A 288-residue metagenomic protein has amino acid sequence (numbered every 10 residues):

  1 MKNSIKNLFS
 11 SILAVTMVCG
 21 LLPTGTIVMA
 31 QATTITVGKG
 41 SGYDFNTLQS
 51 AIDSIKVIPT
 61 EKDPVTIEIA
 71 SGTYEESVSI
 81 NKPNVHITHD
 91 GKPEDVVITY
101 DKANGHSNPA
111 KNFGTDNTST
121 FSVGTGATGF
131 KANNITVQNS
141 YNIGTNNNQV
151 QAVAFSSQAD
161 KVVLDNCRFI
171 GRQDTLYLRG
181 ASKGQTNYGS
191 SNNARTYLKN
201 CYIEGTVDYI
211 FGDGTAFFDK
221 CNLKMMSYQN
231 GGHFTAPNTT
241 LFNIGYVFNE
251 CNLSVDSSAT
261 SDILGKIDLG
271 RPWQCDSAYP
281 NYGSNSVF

Functional and structural regions predicted by a protein language model:
M1-N7: Positively charged n-region of N-terminal signal peptides that target proteins for export
L13-L22: Hydrophobic core
L21-A32: Sec-dependent signal peptide cleavage junction
Q31-F288: Sequence-level preference for short, compositionally simple segments enriched in small aliphatic or small polar residues
